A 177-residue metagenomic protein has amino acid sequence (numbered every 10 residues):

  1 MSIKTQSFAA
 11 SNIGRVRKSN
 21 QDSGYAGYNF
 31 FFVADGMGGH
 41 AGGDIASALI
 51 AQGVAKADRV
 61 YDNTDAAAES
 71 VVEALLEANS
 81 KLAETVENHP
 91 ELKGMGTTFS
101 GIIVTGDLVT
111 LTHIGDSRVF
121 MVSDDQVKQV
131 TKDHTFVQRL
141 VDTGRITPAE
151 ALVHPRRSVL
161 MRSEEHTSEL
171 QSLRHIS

Functional and structural regions predicted by a protein language model:
M1-S168, S172: PP2C/PPM-type serine/threonine phosphatase catalytic domain
